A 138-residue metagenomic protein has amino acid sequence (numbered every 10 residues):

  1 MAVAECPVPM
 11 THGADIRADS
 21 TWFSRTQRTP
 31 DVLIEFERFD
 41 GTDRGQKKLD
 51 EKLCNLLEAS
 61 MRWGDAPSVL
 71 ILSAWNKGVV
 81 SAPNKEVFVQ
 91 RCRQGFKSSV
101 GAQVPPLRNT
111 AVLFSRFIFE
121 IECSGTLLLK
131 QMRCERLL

Functional and structural regions predicted by a protein language model:
M1-R28: Active-site metal-binding core of divalent-cation-utilizing nuclease and nuclease-like domains
S20, I34, L70, V112-F114: Hydrophobic beta-strand residues in large extracellular and virion-surface proteins
S20-W22, P30-D40, L56: Conserved catalytic cores of phosphodiester-cleaving nucleases, focusing on short active-site segments
S24-Q27, S60-A66, F96-P105: Alpha-helix termini
D31, S68, S124: Conserved acidic residues
F39-G95: Catalytic cores of nucleic-acid endonucleases
L72-L138: Domain-level recognition of nuclease-like catalytic cores that cleave nucleotide substrates
